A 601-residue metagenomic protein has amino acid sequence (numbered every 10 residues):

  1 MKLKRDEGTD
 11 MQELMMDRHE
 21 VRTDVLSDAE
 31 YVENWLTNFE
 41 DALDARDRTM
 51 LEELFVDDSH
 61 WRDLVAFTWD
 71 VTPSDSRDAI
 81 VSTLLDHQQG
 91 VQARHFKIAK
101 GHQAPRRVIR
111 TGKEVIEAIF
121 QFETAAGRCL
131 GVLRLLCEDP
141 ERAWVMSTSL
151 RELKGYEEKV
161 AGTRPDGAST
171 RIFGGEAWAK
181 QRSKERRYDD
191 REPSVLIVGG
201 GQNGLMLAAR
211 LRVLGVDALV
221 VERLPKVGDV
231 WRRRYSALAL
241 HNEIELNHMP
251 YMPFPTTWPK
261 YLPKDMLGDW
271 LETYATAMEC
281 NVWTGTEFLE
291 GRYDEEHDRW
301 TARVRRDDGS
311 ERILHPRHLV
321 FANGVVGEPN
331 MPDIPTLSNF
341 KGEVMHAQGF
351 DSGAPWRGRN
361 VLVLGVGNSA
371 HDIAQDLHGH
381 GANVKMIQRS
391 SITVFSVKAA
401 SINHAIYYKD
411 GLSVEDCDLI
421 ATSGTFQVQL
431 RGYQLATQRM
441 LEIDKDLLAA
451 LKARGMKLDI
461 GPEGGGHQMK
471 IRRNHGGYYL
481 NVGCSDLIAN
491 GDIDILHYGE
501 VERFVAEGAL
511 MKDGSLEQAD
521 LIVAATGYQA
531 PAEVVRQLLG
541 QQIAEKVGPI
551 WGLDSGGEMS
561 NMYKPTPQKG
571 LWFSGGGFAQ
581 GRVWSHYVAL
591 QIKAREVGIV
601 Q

Functional and structural regions predicted by a protein language model:
L3-D57, R182-P193: Short, low-complexity N-terminal intrinsically disordered segments enriched in polar/charged residues
Q12-R18, I119-S183: Short beta-strand edge/turn micro-motifs at domain boundaries
A29-Y31, D41, A45-G112: A solvent-exposed, acidic/Ser-Thr-rich amphipathic alpha-helical stretch
R77-F122, L240-D307, N474-D494: N-terminal Rossmann-like dinucleotide/flavin-binding domain of flavoprotein oxidoreductases that bind FAD/FMN
S149-E152, A161, P193, V216 (+7 more regions): Flavin (primarily FAD) cofactor-binding/catalytic cores of flavoenzymes
S169-P193, M345-R357: A short, basic/flexible loop-to-alpha-helix module at the beginning of a structural domain
G199-L205, V366-G367: Glycine-rich Rossmann-fold phosphate-binding loop(s) that bind the pyrophosphate of adenine dinucleotide cofactors
P225-P253, T393-V414: Conserved N-terminal glycine-rich FAD pyrophosphate-binding loop of Rossmann-like flavoproteins
